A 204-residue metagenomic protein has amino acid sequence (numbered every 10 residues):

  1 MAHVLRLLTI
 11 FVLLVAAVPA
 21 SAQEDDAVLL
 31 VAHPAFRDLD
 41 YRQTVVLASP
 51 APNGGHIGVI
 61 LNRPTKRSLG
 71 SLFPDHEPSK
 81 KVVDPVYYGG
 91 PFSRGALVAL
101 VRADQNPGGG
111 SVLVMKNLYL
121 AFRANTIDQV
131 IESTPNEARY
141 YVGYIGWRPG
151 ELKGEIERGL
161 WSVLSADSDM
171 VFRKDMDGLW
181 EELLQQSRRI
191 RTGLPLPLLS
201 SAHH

Functional and structural regions predicted by a protein language model:
M1-V4: N-terminal secretory signal peptides that target proteins for export/translocation
R6-A17: Bacterial N-terminal signal peptides
S21-H204: A short aromatic-anchored loop/beta-hairpin motif
